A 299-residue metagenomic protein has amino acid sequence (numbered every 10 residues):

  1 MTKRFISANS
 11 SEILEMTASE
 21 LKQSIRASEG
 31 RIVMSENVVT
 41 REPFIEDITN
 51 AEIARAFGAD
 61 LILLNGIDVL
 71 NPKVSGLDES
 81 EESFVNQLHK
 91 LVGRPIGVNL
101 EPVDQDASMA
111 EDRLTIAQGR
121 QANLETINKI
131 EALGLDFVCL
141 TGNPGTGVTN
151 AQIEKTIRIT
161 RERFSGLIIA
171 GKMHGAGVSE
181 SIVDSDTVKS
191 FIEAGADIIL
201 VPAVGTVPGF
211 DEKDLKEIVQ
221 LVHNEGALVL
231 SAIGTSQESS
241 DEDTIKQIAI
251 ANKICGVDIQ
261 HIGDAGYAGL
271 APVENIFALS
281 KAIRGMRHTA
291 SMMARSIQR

Functional and structural regions predicted by a protein language model:
M1-E15, N37-A56, D60-E154, L167-S185 (+2 more regions): Active-site beta->alpha loop and helix N-cap motifs at the rims of alpha/beta catalytic domains
A18-E29, R55, V85-I96, P102-D104 (+4 more regions): Surface-exposed amphipathic alpha-helices with a cationic face
I48-E52, G177-F191, Q237-V257: Catalytic cores of alpha/beta
F57, N65, L133, R163 (+8 more regions): Change "in soluble alpha/beta enzymes" to "in soluble alpha/beta proteins
V74-N86, I218, A265-R295: C-terminal helical cap(s) of enzyme catalytic domains, especially alpha/beta-barrels
P202-I218: A beta-strand-loop signature enriched in Asp, Gly, Thr, and Trp that corresponds to the sialidase/neuraminidase Asp-box
D211-D214, D241-I248, A271-I276: Histidine/acidic-residue-rich catalytic or RNA/ligand-binding cores of hydrolases and nuclease-related proteins
H223, I233-E238: Hydrophobic alpha-helical bundle architecture
